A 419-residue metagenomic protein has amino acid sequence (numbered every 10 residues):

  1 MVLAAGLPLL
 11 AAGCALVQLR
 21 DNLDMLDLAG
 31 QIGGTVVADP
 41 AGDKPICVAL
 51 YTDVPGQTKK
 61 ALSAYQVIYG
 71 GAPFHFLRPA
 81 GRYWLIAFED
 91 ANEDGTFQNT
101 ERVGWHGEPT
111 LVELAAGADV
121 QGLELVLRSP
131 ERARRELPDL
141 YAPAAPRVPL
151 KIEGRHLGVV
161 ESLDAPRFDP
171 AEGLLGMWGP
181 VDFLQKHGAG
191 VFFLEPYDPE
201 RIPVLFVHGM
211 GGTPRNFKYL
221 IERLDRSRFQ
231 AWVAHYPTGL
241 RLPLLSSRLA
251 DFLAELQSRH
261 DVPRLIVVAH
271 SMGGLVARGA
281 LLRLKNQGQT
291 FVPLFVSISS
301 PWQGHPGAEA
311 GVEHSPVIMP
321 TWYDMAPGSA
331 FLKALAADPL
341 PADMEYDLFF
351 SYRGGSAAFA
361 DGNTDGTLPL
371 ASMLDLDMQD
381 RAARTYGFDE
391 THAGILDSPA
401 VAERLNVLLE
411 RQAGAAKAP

Functional and structural regions predicted by a protein language model:
V2-A12: Bacterial N-terminal signal peptides
C14-A29: Bacterial Sec signal peptide processing site at the extreme N-terminus
A15-V17, D39, A49-D53, K60-P73 (+3 more regions): Flexible, membrane-associating and regulatory peripheral segments of lipid-active enzymes
D27-I46: Structural motif
L205-H208, T213, Q230-A336: Serine-dependent carboxylesterase/thioesterase catalytic core of lipase-like alpha/beta-hydrolase/SGNH enzymes
K218-F229: Short amphipathic alpha-helix adjacent to the substrate-entry channel of hydrolases
L281-P419: Helical cap/lid subdomain of alpha/beta-hydrolase-fold lipid enzymes that gates access to the catalytic pocket
